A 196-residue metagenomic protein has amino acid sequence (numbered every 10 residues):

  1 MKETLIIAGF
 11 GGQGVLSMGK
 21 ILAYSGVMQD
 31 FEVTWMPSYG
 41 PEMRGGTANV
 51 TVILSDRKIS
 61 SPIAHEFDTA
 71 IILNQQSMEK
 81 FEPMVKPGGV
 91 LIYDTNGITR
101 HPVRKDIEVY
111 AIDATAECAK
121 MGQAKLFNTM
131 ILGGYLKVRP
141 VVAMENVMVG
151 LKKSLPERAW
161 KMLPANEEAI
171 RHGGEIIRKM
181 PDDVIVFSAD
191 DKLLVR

Functional and structural regions predicted by a protein language model:
M1-R196: Active-site cofactor/cluster-binding pocket
